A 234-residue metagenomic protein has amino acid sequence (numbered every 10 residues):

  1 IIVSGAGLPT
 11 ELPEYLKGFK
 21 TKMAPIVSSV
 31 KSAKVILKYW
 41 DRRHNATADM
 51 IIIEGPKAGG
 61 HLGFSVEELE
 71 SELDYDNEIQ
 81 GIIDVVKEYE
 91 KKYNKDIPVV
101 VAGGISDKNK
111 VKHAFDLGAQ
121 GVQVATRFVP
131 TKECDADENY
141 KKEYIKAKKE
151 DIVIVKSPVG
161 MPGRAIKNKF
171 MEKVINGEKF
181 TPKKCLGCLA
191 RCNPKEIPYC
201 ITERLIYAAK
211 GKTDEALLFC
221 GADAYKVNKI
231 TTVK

Functional and structural regions predicted by a protein language model:
I1-Y93: Active-site entrance/lid segments in N-terminal catalytic domains of soluble metabolic enzymes
G5, G103-G104: Charged, low-complexity surface patches
A58-V100, S106-K234: Conserved active-site-proximal phosphate/metal-binding subdomains
